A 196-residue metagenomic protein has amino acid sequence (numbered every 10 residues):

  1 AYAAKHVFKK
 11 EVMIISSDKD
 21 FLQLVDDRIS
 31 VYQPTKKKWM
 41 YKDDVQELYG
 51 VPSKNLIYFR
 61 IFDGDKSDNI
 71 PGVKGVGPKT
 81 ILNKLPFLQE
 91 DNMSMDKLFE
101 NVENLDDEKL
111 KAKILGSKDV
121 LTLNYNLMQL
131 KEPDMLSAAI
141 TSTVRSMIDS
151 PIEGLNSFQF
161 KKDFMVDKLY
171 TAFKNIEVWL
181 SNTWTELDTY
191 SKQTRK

Functional and structural regions predicted by a protein language model:
A1-M147, F160, V166-Y170: Extended two-metal-dependent nuclease catalytic cores across DNA- and RNA-processing enzymes
M40, G64-D65, S142-S150, W179 (+3 more regions): A sequence-level detector of short, solvent-exposed, charge-rich linear segments
E153-G154: Membrane-interface transmembrane-helix boundary segments in multi-pass integral membrane proteins
S157-K196: Long, highly charged low-complexity segments enriched in Glu/Asp and Lys/Arg with interspersed Ser/Thr
